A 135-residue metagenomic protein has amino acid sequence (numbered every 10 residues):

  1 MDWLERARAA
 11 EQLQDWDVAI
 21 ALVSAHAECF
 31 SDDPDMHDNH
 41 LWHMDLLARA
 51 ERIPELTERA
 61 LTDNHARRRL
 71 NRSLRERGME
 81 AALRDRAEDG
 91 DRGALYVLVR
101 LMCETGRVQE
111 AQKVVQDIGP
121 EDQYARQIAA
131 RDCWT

Functional and structural regions predicted by a protein language model:
R6-A9, H40-H43, R69-L70, V97-L98 (+1 more regions): Structural register within alpha-helical repeat arrays
A10, F30, L47, L74 (+2 more regions): Residue at a conserved register position within TPR or TPR-like alpha-solenoid repeats
Q14-D15, C29-D35, T62-R67, G78 (+2 more regions): Short helix-capping/linker turns of helical repeat alpha-solenoids
W16-A19, I53-L56, E80-L83, L95 (+1 more regions): Solenoid-repeat scaffolds in large eukaryotic assemblies
L22-S24, A60, A87, V115: Inward-facing hydrophobic residues that define packing positions of alpha-helical scaffold repeats
A25-A48, R67, N71, Q123-Q127: Short, charge-rich amphipathic alpha-helical segments embedded in non-transmembrane helical bundles/solenoids
H40-D45, P54-E88: Alpha-helical adaptor scaffolds
